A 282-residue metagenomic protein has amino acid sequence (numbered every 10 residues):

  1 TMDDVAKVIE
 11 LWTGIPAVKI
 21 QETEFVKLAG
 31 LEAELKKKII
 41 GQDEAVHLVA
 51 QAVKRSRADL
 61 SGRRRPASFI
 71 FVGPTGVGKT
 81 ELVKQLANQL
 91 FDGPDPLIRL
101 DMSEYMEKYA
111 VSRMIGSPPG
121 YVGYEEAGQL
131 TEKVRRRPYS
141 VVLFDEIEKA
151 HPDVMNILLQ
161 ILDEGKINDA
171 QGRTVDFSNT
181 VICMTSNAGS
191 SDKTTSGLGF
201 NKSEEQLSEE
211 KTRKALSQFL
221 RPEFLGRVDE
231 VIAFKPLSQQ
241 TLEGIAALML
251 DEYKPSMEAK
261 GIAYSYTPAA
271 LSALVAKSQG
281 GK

Functional and structural regions predicted by a protein language model:
T1-K282: AAA+ P-loop NTPase nucleotide-binding core of proteostasis motors
